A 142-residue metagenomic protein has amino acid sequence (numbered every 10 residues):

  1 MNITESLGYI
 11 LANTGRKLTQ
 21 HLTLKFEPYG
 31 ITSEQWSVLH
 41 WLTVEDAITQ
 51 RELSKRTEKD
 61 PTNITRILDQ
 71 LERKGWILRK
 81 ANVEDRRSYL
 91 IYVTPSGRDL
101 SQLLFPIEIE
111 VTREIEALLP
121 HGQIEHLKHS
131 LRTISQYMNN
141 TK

Functional and structural regions predicted by a protein language model:
M1-Y29: N-terminal leader segment of winged-helix/HTH proteins
A12, H40-V44, F105: Short, locally clustered residues in the helix-turn-helix/winged-helix DNA-binding domain
K17, H21, S37-H40, D99: Pre-recognition alpha-helix immediately N-terminal to the DNA-recognition helix within helix-turn-helix or winged-helix
T19, D69-H129: Charged, amphipathic alpha-helical coiled-coil/dimerization segments
E45-T49: Short capping segments at the starts of secondary-structure elements
Q50-R51, T62, D69, Y89: Residues within helix-turn-helix
S54: The alpha-helix within a helix-turn-helix
G122-K142: C-terminal regulatory/oligomerization modules of transcriptional regulators
